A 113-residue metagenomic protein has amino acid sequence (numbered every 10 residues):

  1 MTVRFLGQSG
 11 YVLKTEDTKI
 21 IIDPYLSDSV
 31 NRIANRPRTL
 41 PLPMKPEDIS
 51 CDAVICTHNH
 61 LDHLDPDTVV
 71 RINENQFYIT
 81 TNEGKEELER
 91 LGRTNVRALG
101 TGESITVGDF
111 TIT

Functional and structural regions predicted by a protein language model:
M1, K14-I20, S104-I112: Beta-strand-turn-beta hairpins that frame and shape the catalytic cleft of phosphate-ester-processing enzymes
M1-F5, I33-L42, N59-H63, N95: Short gly/ser/thr-rich secondary-structure transition/capping motifs
L6, T80-T113: Metallo-beta-lactamase
V12, D28-S29, N59-L64, K85-L88 (+1 more regions): Active-site environment of divalent metal-dependent phosphoester hydrolases
L13, D23, H58, D65 (+1 more regions): Divalent metal-coordination and catalytic microenvironments
T18, E74-F77, R93-T94: A short helix->loop->beta-strand "cap" motif at the edges of active sites that frequently abuts
T18-I55, P66-R71: Pre-active-site segment of Zn-dependent metallo-hydrolases
I22-D23, S50-N59, I79-N82, A98: Active-site neighborhood of phospho(di)ester-bond hydrolases with catalytic His/Asp-centered motifs
